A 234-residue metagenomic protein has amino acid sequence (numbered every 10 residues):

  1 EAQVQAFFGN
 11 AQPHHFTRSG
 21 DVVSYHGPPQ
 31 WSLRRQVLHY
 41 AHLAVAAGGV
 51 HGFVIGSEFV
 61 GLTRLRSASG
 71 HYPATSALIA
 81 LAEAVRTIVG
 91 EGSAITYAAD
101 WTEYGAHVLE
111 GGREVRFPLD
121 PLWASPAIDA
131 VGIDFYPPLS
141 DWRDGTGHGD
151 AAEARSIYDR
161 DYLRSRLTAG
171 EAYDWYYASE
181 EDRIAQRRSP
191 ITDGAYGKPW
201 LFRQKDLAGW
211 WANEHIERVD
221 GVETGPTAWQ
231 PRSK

Functional and structural regions predicted by a protein language model:
E1-A2: Glycine-rich, aromatic-flanked loop segments that form ligand/cofactor-binding clefts across common enzyme folds
Q5, G9-K234: Noncatalytic carbohydrate-binding groove/subsite architecture in carbohydrate-active enzymes
